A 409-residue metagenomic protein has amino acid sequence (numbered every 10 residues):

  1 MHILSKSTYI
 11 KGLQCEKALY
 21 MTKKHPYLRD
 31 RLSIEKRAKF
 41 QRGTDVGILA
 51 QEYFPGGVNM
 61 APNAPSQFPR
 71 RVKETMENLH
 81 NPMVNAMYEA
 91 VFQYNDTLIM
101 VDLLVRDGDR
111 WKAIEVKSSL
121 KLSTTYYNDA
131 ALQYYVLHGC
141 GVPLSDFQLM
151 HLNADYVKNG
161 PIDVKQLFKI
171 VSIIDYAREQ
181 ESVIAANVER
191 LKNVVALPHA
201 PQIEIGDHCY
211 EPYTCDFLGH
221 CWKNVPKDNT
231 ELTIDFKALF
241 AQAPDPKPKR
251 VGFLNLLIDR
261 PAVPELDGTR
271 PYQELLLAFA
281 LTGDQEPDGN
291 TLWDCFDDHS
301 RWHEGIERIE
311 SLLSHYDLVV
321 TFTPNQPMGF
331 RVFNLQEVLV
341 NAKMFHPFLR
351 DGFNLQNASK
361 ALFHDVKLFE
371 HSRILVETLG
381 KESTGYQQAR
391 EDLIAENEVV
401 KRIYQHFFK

Functional and structural regions predicted by a protein language model:
M1-D109, G380: Metal-dependent nuclease catalytic cores that hydrolyze phosphodiester bonds in DNA/RNA, characterized by
C15, L103, Q133, C215 (+4 more regions): A residue-level signal for conserved active-site and pocket-lining positions in enzyme catalytic cores
Y27, V225-L232: Short cysteine/histidine-rich zinc-coordinating motifs and their immediately flanking basic loops
N85-A90, Y94, L98-D102, A113-V116 (+3 more regions): Conserved DEDDh/DEDDy metal-dependent 3′-5′ exonuclease domain
D96-M100, R270-L277: Short, flexible loop/turn motifs enriched in small residues
S119, V251-P271, T282: Ser/Thr-glycine-rich phosphate-binding loops at phosphate-binding pockets of nucleotides, nucleotide cofactors
G160-K227, A358-K409: Acidic, Mg2+-coordinating catalytic module of metal-dependent nucleases/exonucleases that use a two-metal-ion mechanism
N229-L256, R260-A262: N-terminal accessory regions of nucleic-acid-interacting proteins
